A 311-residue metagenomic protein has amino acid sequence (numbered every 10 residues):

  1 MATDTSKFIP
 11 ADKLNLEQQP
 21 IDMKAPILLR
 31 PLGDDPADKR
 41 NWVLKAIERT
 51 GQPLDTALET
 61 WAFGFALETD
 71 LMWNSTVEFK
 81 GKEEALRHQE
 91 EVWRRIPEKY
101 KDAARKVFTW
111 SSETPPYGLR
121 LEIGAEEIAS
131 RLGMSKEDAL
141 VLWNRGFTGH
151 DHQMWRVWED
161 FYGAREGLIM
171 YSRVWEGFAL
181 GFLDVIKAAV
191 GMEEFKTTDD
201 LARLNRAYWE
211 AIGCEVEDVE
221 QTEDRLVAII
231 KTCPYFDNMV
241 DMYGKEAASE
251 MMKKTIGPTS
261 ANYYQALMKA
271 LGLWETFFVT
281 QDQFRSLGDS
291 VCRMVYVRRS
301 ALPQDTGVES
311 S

Functional and structural regions predicted by a protein language model:
A2-V227, T232-P258, K269, W274-R293 (+1 more regions): N-terminal accessory segment detector
